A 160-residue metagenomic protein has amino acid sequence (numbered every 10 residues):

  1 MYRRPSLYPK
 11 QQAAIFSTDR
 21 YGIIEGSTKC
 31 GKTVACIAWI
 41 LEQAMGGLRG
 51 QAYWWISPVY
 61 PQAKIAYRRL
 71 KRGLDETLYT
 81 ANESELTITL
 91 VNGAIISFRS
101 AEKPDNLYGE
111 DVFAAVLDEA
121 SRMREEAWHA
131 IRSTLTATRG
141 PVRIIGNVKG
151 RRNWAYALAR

Functional and structural regions predicted by a protein language model:
M1-R160: Short, flexible loop motifs at catalytic/binding sites
